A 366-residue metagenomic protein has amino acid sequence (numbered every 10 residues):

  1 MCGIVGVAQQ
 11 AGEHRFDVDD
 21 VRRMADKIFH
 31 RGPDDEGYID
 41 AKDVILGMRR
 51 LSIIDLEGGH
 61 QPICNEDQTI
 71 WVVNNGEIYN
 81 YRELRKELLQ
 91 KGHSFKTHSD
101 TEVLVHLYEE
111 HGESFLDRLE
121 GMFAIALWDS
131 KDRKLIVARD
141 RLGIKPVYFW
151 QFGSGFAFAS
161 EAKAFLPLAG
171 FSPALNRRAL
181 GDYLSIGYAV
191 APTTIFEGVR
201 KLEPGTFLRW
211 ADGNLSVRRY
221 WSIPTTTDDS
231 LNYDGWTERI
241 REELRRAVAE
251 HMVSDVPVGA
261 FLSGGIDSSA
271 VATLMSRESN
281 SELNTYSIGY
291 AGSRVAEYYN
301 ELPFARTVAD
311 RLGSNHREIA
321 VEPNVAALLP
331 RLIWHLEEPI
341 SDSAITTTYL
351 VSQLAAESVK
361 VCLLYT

Functional and structural regions predicted by a protein language model:
M1-L336, T348, S352: Cysteine-centered catalytic environments shared across enzyme families
E337-D342: Short, flexible loop segments at the rims of nucleotide/cofactor-binding pockets, characterized by
A355: Active-site nucleotide-sugar/metal-binding loop of Leloir-type enzymes
V361: Short, Asp-centered acidic motifs that coordinate Mg2+ and/or phosphate in catalytic or ligand-binding sites
Y365-T366: Conserved small/polar residues in nucleotide/adenosyl-binding loops
